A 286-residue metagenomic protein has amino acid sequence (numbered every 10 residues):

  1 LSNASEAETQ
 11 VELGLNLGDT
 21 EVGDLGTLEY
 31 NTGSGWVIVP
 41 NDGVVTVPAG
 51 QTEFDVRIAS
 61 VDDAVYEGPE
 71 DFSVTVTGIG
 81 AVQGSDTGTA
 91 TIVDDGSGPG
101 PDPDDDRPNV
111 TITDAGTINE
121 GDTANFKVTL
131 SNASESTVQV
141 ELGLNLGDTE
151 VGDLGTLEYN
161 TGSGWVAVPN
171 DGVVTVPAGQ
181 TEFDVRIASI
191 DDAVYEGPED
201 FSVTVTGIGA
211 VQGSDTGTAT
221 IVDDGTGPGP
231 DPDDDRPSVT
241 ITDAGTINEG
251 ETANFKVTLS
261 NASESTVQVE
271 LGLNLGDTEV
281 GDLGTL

Functional and structural regions predicted by a protein language model:
L1-L286: Short boundary segments that mark the start of a structured unit
